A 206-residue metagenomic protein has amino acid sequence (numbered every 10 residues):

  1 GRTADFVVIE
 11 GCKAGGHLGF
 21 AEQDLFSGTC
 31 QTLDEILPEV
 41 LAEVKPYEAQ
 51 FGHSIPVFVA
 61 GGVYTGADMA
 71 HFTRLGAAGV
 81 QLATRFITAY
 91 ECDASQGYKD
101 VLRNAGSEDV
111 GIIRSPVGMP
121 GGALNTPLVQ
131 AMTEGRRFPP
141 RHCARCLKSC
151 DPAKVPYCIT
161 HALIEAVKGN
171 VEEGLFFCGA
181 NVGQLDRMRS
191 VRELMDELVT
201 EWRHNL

Functional and structural regions predicted by a protein language model:
G1-R2: Acidic (Asp/Glu)-rich catalytic clusters
V7: Short conserved active-site loop signatures built around small residues
C12-F58, Y64-L206: Conserved active-site-proximal phosphate/metal-binding subdomains
